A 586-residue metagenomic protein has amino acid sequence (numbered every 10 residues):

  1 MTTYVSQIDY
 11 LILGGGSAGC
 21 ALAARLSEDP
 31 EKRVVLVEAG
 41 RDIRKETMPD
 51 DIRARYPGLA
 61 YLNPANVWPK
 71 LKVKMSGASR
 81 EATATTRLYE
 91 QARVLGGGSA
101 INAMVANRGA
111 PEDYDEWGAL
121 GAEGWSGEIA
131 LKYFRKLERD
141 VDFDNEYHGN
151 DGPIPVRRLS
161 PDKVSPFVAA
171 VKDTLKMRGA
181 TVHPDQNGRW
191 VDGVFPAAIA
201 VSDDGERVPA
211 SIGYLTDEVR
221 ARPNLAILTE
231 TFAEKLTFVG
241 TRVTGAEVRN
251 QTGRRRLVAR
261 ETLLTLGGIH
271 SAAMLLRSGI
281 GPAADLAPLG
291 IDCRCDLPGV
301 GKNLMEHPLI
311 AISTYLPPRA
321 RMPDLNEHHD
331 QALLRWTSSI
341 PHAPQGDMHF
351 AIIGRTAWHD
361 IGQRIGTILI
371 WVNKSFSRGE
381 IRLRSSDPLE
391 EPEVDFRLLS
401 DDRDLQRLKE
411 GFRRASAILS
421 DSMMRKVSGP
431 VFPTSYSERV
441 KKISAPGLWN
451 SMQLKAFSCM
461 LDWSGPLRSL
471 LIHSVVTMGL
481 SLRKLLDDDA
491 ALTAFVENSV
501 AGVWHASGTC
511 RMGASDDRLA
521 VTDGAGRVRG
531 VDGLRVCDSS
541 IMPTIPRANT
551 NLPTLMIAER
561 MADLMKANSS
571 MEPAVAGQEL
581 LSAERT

Functional and structural regions predicted by a protein language model:
T2-K136, D292-G301, M305-L316, R585: N-terminal glycine-rich phosphate/pyrophosphate-binding loop and immediately adjacent elements
G16-S17, A21, D162, I269 (+1 more regions): Residue-level detector of alpha-helix initiation sites
D29-V35, G40-K45, P49, Y133 (+7 more regions): Glycine-rich loop(s) and the adjacent beta-strand/alpha-helix scaffold that form part
N63, K70-K72, D113, G118-V243 (+3 more regions): Conserved redox-cofactor binding core of oxidoreductases
E123, L309-R425, F432-G508, A514 (+2 more regions): FAD cofactor-binding and catalytic pocket of flavoenzymes
I291, R413-D421, E559-E572: Internal hydrophobic alpha-helix adjacent to the cofactor/substrate pocket in enzyme cavities
I291-E306, K426-I443, A567-T586: Active-site-proximal substrate-binding core of FAD-dependent oxidoreductases
I545-D563: A conserved FAD-binding loop/helix module that cradles the flavin
